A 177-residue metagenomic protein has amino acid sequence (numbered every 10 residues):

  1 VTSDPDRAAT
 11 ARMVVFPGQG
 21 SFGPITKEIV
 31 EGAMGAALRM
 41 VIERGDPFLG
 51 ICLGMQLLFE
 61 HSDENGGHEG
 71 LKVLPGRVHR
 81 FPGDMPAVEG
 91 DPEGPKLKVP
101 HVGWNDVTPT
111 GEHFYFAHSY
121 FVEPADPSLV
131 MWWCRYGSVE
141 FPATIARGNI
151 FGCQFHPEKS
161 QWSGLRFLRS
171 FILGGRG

Functional and structural regions predicted by a protein language model:
V1-G50, Q56-K72: Flexible gly/pro-rich beta->alpha loop and the following alpha-helix that scaffold active-site loops
V1-S3, A33-A37, V102-W104, A117-H118 (+1 more regions): A generic local structural motif
V15, L49, Y115, M131 (+1 more regions): Hydrophobic/aromatic beta-strand patches that form the interior of the parallel beta-sheet core in alpha/beta enzyme
F22, G35, P100-W104, G164 (+1 more regions): A general structural signal for well-ordered alpha-helical segments in protein cores
G23-P24, P82, G152-Q154: A short acidic, helix-capping loop that chelates divalent metal ions and anchors anionic groups
C52, H118, H156: Histidine-centered divalent metal-coordination motifs
E60-S138: Pocket-forming structural segment of enzyme catalytic cores
V122-G177: C-terminal and late-domain segments of enzyme folds
